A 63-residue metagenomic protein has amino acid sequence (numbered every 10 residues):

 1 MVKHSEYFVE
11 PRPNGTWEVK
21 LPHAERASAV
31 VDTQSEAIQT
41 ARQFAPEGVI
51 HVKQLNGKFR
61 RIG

Functional and structural regions predicted by a protein language model:
M1-V2, G63: Absolute protein N-terminus
V2-H4, T40, K53-Q54: Amphipathic, Lys/Arg-enriched alpha-helical "gate/interface" segment within cytosolic domains that mediates
V2-R26: Short aromatic-glycine-(Arg/Gly/Cys) micro-motifs in beta-strand/loop hairpins
V19, A37, I50-V52: Generic recognition of well-ordered secondary-structure surfaces with a strong bias for beta-strand segments
A27-S35, R60-G63: Short amphipathic beta-strand/extended segments with alternating polar/hydrophobic composition
V31-E47: A short, charged, amphipathic alpha-helix used as a generic interaction element across diverse proteins
E47-G63: Short, mixed-charge low-complexity intrinsically disordered segments
